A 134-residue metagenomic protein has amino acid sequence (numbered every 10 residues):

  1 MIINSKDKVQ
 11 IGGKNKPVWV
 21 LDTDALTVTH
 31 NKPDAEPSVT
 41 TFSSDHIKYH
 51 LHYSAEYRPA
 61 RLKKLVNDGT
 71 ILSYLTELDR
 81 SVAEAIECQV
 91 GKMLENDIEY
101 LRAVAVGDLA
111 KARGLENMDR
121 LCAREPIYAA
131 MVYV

Functional and structural regions predicted by a protein language model:
M1-H30: N-terminal accessory interaction module
I2-G12, H46, L51, R80 (+1 more regions): Anionic, Ser/Thr-rich low-complexity intrinsically disordered regions
I3, L21, F42, Y57 (+2 more regions): Short coil/turn linker and secondary-structure boundary residues
I11-G12, D68, V106, R113: Feature targets compositionally biased, intrinsically disordered low-complexity regions with long contiguous runs
W19-T70: Short N-terminal mixed-charge amphipathic segments
H50-D108: Aromatic-anchored, charged helix-turn/loop surface patch used as a conserved interaction hotspot
K92-V134: C-terminal charged interaction modules
